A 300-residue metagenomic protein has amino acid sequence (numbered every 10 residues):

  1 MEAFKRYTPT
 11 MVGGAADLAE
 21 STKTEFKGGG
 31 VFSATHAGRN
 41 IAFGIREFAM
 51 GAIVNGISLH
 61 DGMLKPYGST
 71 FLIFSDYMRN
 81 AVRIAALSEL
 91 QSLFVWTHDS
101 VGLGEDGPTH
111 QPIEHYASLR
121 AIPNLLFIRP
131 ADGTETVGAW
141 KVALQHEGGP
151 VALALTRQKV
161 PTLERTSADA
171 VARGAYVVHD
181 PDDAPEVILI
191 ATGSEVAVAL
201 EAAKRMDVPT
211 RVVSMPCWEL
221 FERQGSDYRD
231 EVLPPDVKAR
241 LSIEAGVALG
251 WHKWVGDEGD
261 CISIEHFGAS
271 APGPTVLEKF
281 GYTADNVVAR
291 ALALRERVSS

Functional and structural regions predicted by a protein language model:
M1-A154, K159, V232: Thiamine diphosphate
G102-P108, Q145-S300: Thiamine diphosphate
